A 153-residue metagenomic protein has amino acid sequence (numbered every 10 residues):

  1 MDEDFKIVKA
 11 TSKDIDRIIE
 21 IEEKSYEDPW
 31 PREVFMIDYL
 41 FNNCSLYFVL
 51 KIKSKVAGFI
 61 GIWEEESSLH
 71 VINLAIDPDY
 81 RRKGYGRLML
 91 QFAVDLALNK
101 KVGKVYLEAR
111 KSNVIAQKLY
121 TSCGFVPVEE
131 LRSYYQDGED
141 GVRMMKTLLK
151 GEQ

Functional and structural regions predicted by a protein language model:
K9-D79, L90-F92, L96, K100 (+1 more regions): Acetyl-CoA-dependent GNAT
S45, K104-Y106, R110, D140-K146 (+1 more regions): Conserved catalytic core of the tyrosine transesterase superfamily
D77-K83, K111-V114: Active-site acidic-Proline motif in GNAT/NAT acetyltransferases
Y80-K83, R87, R132, D140 (+1 more regions): Acyl-donor (CoA/ACP) binding surface of acyl/acetyltransferases
R82-D95, K118-S122: Conserved acetyl-CoA-binding loop-helix of GNAT-fold acetyltransferases
G86, L90, N113-A116, S133-G138: Short glycine/proline-centered loop/turn elements that form peptide/ligand docking sites
Y106-A109, T121, V126-V142: Conserved catalytic-core motifs of GNAT/GCN5-like acyltransferases
